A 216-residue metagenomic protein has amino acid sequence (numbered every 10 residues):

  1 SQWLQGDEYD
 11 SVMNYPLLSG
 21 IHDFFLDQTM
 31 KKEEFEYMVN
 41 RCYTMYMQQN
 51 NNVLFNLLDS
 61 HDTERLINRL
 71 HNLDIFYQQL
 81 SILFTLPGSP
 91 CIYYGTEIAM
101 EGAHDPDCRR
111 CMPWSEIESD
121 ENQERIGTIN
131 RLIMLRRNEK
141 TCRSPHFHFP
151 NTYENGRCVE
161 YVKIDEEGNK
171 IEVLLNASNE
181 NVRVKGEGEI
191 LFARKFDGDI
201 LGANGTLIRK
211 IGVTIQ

Functional and structural regions predicted by a protein language model:
S1-Q49, I82, E101-R131, E166 (+1 more regions): Active-site-proximal helices and loops of the catalytic beta/alpha 8
T29-A103: Catalytic-core region of carbohydrate-active enzymes that cleave or remodel glycosidic bonds
S60-E64, I98-M100, S119, E166 (+2 more regions): Short, solvent-exposed loop/turn segments at secondary-structure junctions
P90-Y94, K140-F147: Acidic/polar loop patches that form or flank catalytic/metal-binding clefts of enzymes that bind anionic ligands
I129-R143: Amphipathic alpha-helical
P150-G186: Carbohydrate-binding surface patches
E187-F196: Solvent-exposed beta-hairpin/edge-strand motifs
D197-Q216: C-terminal beta-strand-rich structural cap/linker in extracellular carbohydrate-active enzymes
